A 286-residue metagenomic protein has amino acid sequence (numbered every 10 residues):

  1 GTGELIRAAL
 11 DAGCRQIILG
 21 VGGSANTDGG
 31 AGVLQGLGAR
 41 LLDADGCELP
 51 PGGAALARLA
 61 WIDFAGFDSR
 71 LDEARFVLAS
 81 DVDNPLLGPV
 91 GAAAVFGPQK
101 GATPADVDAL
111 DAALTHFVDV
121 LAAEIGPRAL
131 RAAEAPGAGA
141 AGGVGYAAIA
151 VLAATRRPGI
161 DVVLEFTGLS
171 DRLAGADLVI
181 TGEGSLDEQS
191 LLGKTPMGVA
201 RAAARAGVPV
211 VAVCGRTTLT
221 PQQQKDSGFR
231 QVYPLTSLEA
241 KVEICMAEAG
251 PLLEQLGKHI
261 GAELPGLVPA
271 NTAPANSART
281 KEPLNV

Functional and structural regions predicted by a protein language model:
G1-V21, A25-V286: N-terminal loops that bind phosphate or other acidic moieties and the adjacent beta-alpha structural core
